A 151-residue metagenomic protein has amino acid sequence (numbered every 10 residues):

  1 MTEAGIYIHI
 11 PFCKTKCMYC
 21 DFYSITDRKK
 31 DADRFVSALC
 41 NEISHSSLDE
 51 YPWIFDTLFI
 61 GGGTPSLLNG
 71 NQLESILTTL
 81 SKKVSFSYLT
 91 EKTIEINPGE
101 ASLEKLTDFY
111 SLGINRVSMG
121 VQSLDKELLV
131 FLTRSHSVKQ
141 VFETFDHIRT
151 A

Functional and structural regions predicted by a protein language model:
M1-I6, F22, Y51-W53: N-terminal [4Fe-4S]-dependent radical SAM core
T2, M18, Y88-T90: Residue-level signal for beta-strand positions within conserved beta-sheet cores that form or flank
I8-I10, V121: Alpha/beta-hydrolase
P11-S24: Local cysteine-cluster metal-coordination motifs and their immediate loop/turn environment, predominantly Fe-S cluster
S24-A151: Conserved non-cysteine loop/helix-boundary elements of the Radical SAM core domain that shape
